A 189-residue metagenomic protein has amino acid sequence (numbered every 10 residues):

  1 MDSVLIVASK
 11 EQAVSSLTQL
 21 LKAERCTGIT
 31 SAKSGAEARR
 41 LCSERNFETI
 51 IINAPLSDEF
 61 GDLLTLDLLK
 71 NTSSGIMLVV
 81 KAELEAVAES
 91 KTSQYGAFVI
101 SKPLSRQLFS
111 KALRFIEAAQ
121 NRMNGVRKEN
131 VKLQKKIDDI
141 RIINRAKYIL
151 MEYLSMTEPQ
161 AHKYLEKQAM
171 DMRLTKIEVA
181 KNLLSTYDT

Functional and structural regions predicted by a protein language model:
M1-Q12, L17-L21, I50: Conserved acidic segment of CheY-like receiver
V14, G35-A38, E48-L69, E83-L84: Conserved phosphotransfer microenvironments
C26-K33: Short hydrophobic/Thr-rich beta-strand motif most characteristic of the beta2 strand and flanking loop of CheY-like
L63, A82-F98: Alpha4 helix (beta4-alpha4-beta5 surface) of REC/receiver domains from two-component response regulators
S73-E83: A short, hydrophobic beta-strand element within the central beta-sheet of small alpha/beta folds
L104-L113: C-terminal output helix
R114-K128: The C-terminal output helix
E129-T189: C-terminal output/effector regions of signal-responsive regulators
